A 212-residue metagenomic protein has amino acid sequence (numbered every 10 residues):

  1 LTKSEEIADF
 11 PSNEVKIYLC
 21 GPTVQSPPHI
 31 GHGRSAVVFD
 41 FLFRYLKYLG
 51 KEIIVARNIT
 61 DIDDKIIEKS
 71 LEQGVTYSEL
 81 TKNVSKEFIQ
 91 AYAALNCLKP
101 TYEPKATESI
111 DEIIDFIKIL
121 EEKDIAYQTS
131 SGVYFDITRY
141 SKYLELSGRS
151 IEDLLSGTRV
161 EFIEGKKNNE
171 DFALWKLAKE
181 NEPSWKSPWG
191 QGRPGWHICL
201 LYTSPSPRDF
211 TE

Functional and structural regions predicted by a protein language model:
L1-T2, S141-Q191, I198-L201: NTP-handling and nucleic-acid-processing catalytic cores
L1-Y127, L144, E152, T158 (+3 more regions): N-terminal Rossmann-like or analogous alpha/beta NTP/dinucleotide-binding catalytic cores that position adenine
L19-T23, K179, R208: Short, histidine-centered active-site or binding-site loop motifs used for metal coordination, general acid-base
T60, T138, A178: Anionic group-transfer/hydrolysis microenvironments
N96-P100, W185, R208: Short, surface-exposed connector motifs at secondary-structure boundaries
S130: Nucleotide/pyrophosphate-binding catalytic subdomain
V133-D136: Minor-groove-contacting beta-hairpin "wing" of winged helix-turn-helix DNA-binding domains
Y202-E212: Single conserved hydrophobic/aromatic residue that forms the stacking wall/gate of nucleotide- or nucleobase-binding
